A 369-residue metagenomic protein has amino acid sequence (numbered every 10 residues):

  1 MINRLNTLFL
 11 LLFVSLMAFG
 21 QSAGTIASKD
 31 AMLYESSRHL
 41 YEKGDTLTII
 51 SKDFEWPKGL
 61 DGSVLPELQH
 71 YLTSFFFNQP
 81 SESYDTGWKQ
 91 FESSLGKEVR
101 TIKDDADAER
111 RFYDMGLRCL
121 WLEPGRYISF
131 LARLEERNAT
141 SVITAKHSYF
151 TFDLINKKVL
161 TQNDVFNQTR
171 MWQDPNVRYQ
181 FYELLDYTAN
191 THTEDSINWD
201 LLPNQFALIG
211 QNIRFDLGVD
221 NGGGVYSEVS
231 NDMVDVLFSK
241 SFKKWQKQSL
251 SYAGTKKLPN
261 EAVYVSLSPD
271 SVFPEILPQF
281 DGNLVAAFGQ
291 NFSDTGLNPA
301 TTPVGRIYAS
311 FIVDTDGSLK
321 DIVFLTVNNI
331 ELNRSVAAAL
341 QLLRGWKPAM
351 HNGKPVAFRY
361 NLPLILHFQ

Functional and structural regions predicted by a protein language model:
M1-T25: Bacterial Sec-dependent N-terminal signal peptides
F9, C119, S141, N298-A300 (+1 more regions): Residues embedded in well-ordered secondary-structure elements
L11, S15-M17, Y149, V285 (+1 more regions): A generic alpha-helix preference that emphasizes hydrophobic side chains
S15-L16, S230-D235, N361-I365: Short, proline-centered helix/strand-breaking motifs
Q21-P278, G282-V285, Q290, K320 (+1 more regions): Compositionally biased intrinsically disordered regions enriched in Thr/Gly
F242-Q369: Charge-biased low-complexity segments
